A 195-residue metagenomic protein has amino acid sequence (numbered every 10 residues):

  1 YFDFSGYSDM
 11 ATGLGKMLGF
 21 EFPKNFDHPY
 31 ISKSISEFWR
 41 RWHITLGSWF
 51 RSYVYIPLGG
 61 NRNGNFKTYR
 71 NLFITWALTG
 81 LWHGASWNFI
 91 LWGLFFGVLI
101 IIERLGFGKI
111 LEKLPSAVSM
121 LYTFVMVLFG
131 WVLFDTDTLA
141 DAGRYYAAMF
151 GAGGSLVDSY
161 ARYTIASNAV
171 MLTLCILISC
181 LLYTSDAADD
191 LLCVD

Functional and structural regions predicted by a protein language model:
Y1-C180: Membrane-embedded transmembrane alpha-helical bundles that form the catalytic cores of multi-pass lipid-modifying
Y183-A188: Conserved small/polar residues in nucleotide/adenosyl-binding loops
L191-L192: Leucine-biased recognition of intrinsically disordered, low-complexity hydrophobic segments
